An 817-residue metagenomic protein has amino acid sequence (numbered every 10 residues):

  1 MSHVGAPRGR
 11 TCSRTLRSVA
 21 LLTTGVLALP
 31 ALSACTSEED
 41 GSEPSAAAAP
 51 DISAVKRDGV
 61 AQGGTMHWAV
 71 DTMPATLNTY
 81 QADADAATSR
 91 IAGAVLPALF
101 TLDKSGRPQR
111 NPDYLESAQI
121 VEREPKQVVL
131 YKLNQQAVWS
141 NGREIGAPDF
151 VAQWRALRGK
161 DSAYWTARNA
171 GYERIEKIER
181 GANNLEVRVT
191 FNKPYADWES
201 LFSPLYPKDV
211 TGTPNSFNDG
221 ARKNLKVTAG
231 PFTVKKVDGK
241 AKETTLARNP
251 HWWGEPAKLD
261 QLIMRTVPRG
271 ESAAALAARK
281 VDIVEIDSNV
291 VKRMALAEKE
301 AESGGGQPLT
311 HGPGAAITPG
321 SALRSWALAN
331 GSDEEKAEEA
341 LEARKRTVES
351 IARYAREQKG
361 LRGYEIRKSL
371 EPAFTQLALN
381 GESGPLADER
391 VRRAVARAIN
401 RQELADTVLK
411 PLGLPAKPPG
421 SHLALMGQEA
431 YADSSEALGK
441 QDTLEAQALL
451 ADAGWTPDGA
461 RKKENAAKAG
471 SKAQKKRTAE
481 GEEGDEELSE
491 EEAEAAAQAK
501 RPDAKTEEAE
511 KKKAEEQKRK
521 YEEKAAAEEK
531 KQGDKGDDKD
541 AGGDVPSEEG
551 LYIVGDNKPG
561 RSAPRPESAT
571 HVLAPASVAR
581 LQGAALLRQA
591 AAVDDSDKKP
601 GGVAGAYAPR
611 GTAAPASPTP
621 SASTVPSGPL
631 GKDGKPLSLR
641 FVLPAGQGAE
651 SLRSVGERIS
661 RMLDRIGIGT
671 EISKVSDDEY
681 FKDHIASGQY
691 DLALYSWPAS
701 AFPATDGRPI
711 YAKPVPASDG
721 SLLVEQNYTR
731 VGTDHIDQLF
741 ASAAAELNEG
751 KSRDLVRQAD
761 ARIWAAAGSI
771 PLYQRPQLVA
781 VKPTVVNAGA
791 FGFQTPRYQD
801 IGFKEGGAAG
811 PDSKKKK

Functional and structural regions predicted by a protein language model:
S2, R17, V26-L27, A48-D51 (+6 more regions): Detector for C-terminal structural segments
A31-A34: C-terminal motif of bacterial Sec signal peptides marking the signal peptidase cleavage site
G59-A61, D149, T166-G212: Surface-exposed binding/hinge segments that line and control ligand-binding clefts or catalytic entry sites
G64-R123, R155, L225-V227: N-terminal lobe/hinge region of extracytoplasmic solute-binding protein
H67, I145-R155, R188-T190, P231 (+7 more regions): Alpha-helical secondary-structure segments
S117-A163, A274-A278, P385-A387, R392: Aromatic- and charge-enriched surface segment that lines or borders ligand/interaction sites
F202-A257, Q261-I263, R269-E271, A278 (+2 more regions): Gly/Pro-rich hinge or "lid" segments in bacterial periplasmic/extracellular proteins
P250-A340: Ligand-site clamp/hinge motif
